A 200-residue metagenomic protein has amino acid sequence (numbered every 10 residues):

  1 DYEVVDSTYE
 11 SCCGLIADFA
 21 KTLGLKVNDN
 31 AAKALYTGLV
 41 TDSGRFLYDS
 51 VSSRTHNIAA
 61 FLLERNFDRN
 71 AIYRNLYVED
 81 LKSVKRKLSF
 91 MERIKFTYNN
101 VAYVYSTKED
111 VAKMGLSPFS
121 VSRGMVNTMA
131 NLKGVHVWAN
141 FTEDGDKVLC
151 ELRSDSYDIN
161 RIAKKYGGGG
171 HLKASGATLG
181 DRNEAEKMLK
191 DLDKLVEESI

Functional and structural regions predicted by a protein language model:
D1-I58: Short alpha-helices
S43-I200: Hydrophobic helix-and-loop "lid/oligomerization" segment in the mid-to-C-terminal part of catalytic domains
